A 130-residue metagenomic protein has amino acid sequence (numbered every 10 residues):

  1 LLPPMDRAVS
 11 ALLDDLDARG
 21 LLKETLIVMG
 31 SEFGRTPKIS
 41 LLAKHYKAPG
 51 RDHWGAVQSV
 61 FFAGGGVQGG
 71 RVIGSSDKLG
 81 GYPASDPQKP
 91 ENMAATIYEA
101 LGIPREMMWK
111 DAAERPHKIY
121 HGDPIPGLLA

Functional and structural regions predicted by a protein language model:
L1-A130: Ligand-binding pockets and gating/stacking loops
